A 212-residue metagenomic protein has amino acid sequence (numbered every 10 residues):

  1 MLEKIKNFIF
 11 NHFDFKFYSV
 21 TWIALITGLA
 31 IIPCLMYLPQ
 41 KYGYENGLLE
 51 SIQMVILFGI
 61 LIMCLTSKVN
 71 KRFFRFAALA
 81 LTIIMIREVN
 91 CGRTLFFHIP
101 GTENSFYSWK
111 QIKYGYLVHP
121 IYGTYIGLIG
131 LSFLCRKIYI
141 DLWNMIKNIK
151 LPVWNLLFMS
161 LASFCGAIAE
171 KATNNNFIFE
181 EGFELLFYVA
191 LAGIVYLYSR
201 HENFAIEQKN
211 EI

Functional and structural regions predicted by a protein language model:
M1-H12: Short, Lys/Arg-rich, polar N-terminal cytosolic tail immediately upstream of the first transmembrane signal-anchor
D14-I32, L156-A162: Alpha-helical transmembrane segments
I32-Y42, K137-I138, C165-N176: Juxtamembrane "helix-exit" motif on the non-cytosolic side of transmembrane helices
Y44, N104-Y122: Short aromatic-rich membrane-water interface segments that cap or initiate transmembrane helices in multi-pass membrane
Q53-S67, P120-L134, E184-E202: Hydrophobic cores of alpha-helical transmembrane segments in multi-pass inner/ER membrane proteins, independent
I84-I99: Transmembrane alpha-helix/helix-exit interface in multi-pass inner-membrane proteins
F96-H98, A169-E184: Interfacial helix-loop-helix junctions of multi-pass membrane proteins
C135-M159, F179: Membrane-helix boundary/juxtamembrane motif in polytopic membrane proteins
